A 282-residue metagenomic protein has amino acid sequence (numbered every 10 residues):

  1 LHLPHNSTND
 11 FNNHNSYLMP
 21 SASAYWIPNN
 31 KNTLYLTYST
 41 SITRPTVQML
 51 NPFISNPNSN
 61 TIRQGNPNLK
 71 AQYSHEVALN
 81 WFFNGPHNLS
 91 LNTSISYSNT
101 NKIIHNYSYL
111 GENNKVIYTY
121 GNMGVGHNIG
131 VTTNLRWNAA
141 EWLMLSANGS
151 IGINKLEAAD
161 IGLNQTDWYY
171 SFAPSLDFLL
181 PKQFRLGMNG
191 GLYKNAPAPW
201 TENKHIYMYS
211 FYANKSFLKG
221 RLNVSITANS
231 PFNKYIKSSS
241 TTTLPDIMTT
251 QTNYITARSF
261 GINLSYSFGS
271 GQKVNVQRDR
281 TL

Functional and structural regions predicted by a protein language model:
L1, Y38-R44, F53-I54, F83 (+6 more regions): Transmembrane beta-strands of outer-membrane beta-barrel pores
L1-N29: Signature of Gram-negative outer-membrane beta-barrel scaffolds
N9-S16, S55-P57, P67-Y73, G121-H127 (+3 more regions): Replace "Gram-negative outer membrane beta-barrel proteins" with "bacterial and organellar outer membrane beta-barrel
A22-W26, V77-F83, V131-W137, I151 (+4 more regions): Residues on the lipid-exposed face of transmembrane beta-strands in outer-membrane beta-barrel proteins
W26, K31-L34, H87-L91, E141-L145 (+4 more regions): Repeated loop/turn-to-beta-strand initiation elements of outer-membrane beta-barrel proteins
N30-E76, Y97-K115, S230-P245: Surface-exposed extracellular loop regions of Gram-negative outer-membrane beta-barrel proteins, predominantly
Q64-N66, K70, S90-N148, A158-G162 (+1 more regions): Outer membrane beta-barrel strand-and-loop segments of large Gram-negative receptors, especially TonB-dependent
F217-L282: C-terminal beta-signal and adjacent terminal beta-strands/loops of Gram-negative outer-membrane beta-barrel proteins
